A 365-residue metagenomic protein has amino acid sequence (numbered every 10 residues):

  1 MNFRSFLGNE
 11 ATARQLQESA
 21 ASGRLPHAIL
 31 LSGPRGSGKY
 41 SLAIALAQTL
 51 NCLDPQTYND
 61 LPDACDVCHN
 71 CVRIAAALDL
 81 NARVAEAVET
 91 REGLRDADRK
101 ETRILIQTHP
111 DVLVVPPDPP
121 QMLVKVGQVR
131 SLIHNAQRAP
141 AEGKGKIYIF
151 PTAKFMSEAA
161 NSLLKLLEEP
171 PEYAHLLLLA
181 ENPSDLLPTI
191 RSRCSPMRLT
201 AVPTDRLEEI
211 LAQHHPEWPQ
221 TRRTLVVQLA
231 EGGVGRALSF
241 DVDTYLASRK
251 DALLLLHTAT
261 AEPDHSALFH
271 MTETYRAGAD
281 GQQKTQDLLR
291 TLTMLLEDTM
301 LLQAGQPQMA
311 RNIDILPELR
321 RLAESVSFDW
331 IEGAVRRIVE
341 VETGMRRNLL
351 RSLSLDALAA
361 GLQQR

Functional and structural regions predicted by a protein language model:
M1-L61, R73, E172-H175, E181-T291 (+1 more regions): Charged, glycine-rich active-site and insertion segments that engage polyanionic ligands
N2-E158, A323: Clamp-loader machinery-focused feature within the broader ASCE/P-loop NTPase space
Q48, S131, K165-L167, S195-P196: Glycine-rich, phosphate-binding/catalytic loops in enzymes
G127-V129, L164, R191: "Short basic amphipathic alpha-helical interaction patches in structured regions
Q137, N161-L178: Conserved catalytic/switch belt of AAA+ P-loop NTPases
F155-E158, P170, D185-L186: Catalytic P-loop NTPase motifs of RecA-like helicase/translocase cores
